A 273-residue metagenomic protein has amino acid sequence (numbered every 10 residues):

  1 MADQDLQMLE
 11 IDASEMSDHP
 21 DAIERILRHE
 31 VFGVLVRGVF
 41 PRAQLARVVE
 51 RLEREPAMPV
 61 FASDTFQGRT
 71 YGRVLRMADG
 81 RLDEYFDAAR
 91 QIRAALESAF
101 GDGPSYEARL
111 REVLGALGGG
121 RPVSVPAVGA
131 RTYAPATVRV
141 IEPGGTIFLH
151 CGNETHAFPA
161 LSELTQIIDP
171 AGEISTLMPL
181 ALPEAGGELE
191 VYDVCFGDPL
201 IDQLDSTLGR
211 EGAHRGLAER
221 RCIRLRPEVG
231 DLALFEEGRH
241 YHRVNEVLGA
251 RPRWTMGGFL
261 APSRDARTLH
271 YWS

Functional and structural regions predicted by a protein language model:
M1-R25, G144-E154, R221-L234, G238-R243: Generic detector of solvent-exposed, compositionally biased contiguous segments
M1-S105: N-terminal auxiliary "cap/dimerization" subdomain that precedes the catalytic jelly-roll/cupin core of mononuclear
F32, A136, G172-I174, M178 (+2 more regions): Residue-level detector of short, conserved catalytic/binding motifs and their immediate flanks
G38-F40, R139-E142, N153, M178-L182 (+3 more regions): Short, flexible loop/turn elements at secondary-structure junctions
R81-P143, A160-L161, T165-I168: Signature of the catalytic double-stranded beta-helix
A134, G172, A185, H240 (+2 more regions): Residues that flank catalytic or metal-binding motifs in active/ligand-binding sites
P143-R224: Catalytic core of non-heme Fe(II) oxygenases with the double-stranded beta-helix
D193, P199-S273: Catalytic core of Fe(II)/2-oxoglutarate
